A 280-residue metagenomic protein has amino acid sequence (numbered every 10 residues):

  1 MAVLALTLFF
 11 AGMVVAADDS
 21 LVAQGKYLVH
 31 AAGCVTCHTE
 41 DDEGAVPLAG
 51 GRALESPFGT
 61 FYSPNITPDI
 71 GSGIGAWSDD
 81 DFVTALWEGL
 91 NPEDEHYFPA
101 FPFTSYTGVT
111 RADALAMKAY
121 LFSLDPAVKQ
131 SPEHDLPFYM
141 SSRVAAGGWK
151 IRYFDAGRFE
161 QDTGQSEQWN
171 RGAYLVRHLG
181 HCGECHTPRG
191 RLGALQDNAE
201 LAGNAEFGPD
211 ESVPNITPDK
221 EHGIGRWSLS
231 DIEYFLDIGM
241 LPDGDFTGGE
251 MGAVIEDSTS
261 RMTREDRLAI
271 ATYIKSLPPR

Functional and structural regions predicted by a protein language model:
A2-A11: Bacterial N-terminal signal peptides
M13-H30, G147-R177, I224: Electrostatic cytochrome c docking/interface patches
V22, L28, D41-D79, Y97-T110 (+3 more regions): Gly/Gly-Pro-rich "capping" loops immediately C-terminal to redox-active cysteine motifs in periplasmic/lumenal
G25, A31-D41, F82, M117 (+4 more regions): The canonical Cys-X-X-Cys-His
C34, E43, S72, E88-P92: Short helix-loop boundary/capping segments at the starts of domains
S78-P92, S105-S131, W227-P242, T247 (+1 more regions): C-terminal capping alpha-helices of c-type cytochrome domains
H96-F98, P126-D135, E184: Surface-exposed patches in mature extracellular/periplasmic domains of secreted proteins
L179-G180, R189, G193, M240 (+1 more regions): Alpha-helix capping/termination and helix-coil
